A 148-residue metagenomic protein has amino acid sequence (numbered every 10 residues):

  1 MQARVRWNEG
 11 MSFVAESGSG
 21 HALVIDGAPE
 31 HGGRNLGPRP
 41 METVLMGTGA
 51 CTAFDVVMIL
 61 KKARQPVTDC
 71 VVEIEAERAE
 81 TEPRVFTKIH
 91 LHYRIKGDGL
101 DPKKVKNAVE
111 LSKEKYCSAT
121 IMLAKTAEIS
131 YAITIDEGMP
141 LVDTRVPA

Functional and structural regions predicted by a protein language model:
M1-M46, V57-A148: Extended beta-strand/beta-hairpin segments
